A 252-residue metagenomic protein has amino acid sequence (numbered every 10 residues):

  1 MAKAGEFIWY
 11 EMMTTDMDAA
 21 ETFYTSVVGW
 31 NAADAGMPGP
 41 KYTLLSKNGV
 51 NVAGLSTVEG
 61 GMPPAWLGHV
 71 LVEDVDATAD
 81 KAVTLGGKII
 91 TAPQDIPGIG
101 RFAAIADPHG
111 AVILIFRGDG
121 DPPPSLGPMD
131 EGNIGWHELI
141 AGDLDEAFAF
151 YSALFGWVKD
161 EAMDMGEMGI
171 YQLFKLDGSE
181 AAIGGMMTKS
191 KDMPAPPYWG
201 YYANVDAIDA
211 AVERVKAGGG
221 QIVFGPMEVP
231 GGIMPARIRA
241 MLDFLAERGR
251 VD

Functional and structural regions predicted by a protein language model:
M1-K3, V83, G87-G135, D160-S179 (+2 more regions): Vicinal oxygen chelate
A2-V50, T84, A92-G100, L139-A181 (+1 more regions): Core segments of cupin and vicinal oxygen chelate
E6-T15, T43-L44, T57-K81, R101-I105 (+3 more regions): Vicinal oxygen chelate
V27, K81, L85, R214-G218 (+1 more regions): Generic non-transmembrane alpha-helical segments
K47, T57-G60, G68, T91 (+2 more regions): DNA polymerase sliding clamps and clamp-related checkpoint/processivity subunits
N51, P64, V112: Glycine-rich acetyl-CoA-binding "A-motif" of GNAT/NAT acetyltransferases
G232-D252: C-terminal effector-binding regulatory domain of bacterial HTH transcription factors
